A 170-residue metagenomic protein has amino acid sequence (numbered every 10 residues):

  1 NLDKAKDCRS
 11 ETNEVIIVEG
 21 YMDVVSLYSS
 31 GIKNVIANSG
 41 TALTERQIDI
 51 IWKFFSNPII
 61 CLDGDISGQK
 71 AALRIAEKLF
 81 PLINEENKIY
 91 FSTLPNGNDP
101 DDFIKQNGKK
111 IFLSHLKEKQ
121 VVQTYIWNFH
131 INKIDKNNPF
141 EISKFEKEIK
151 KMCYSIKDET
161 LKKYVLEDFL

Functional and structural regions predicted by a protein language model:
N1-F54, P58, A71-A72: Phosphate-handling DNA/RNA-contact segment within nucleic-acid enzymes
K4-D7, S26, I50, R74 (+5 more regions): Alpha-helical scaffold segments in soluble metabolic enzymes
S10, T41-N96, D102-K109: Conserved catalytic cores of soluble enzyme domains, especially glycine-rich substrate-binding beta-alpha loops
I16-E19, V35, I50, S67 (+4 more regions): Short, surface-exposed helix-loop/turn micro-motifs enriched in polar/charged residues
I17, N38, L62, Y90 (+1 more regions): Short, flexible active-site loop motifs that bind/organize anionic cofactors or intermediates
E86-F169: C-terminal or mid-to-C-terminal helical accessory/interaction module adjacent to the motor/catalytic core
